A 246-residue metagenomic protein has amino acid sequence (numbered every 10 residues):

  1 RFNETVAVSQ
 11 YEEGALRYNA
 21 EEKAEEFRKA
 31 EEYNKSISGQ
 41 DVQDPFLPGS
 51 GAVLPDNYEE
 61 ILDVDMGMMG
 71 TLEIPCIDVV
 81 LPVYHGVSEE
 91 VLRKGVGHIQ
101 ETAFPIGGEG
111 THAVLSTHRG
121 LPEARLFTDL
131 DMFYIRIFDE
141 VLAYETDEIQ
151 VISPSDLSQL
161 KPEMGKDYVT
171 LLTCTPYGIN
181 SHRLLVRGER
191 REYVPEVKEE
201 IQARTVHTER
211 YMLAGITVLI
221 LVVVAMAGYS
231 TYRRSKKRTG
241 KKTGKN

Functional and structural regions predicted by a protein language model:
R1-Y211: Solvent-exposed, non-transmembrane regions of membrane-associated and secreted proteins
E200-N246: C-terminal single-pass membrane-anchor helix
